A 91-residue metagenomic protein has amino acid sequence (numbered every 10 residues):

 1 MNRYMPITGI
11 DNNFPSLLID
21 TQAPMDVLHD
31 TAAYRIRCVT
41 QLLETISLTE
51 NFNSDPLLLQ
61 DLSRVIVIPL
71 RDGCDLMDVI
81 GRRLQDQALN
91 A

Functional and structural regions predicted by a protein language model:
M1-A91: Sequence/structural signature of long amphipathic alpha-helices that form protein-protein interaction faces
